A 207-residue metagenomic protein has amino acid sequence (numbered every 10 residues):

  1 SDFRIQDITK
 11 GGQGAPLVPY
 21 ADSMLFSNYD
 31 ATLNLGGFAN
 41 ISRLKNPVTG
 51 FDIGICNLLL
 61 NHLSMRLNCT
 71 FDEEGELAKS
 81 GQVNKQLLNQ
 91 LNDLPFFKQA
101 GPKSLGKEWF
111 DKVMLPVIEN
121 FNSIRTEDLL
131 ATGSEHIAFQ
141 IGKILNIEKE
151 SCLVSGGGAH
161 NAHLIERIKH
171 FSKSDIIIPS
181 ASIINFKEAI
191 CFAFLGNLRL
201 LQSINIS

Functional and structural regions predicted by a protein language model:
D2-F71: Phosphate-binding/catalytic loop of phosphoryl-transfer enzymes
T9-Y20, L129-Q140, E188: A glycine-rich, Thr/Ser-enriched phosphate-binding loop motif common to dinucleotide/cofactor-binding enzymes
D22-S23, A138-N146, N197: Generic structural signal for well-ordered alpha-helical scaffold segments
N28, I147-S151: Short helix-loop-beta connector
N46-A138, K149, R199-N205: Conserved ATP-utilizing enzyme core subdomain
T49-G54, S172-S180: Short hydrophobic/aromatic-enriched beta-strand-loop microsegments
A131, E135, P179-S207: Glycine-rich phosphate-binding/hydrolytic loop that grips phosphoryl groups
E150-I168: Glycine-rich phosphate-binding loops at beta-strand->alpha-helix junctions
